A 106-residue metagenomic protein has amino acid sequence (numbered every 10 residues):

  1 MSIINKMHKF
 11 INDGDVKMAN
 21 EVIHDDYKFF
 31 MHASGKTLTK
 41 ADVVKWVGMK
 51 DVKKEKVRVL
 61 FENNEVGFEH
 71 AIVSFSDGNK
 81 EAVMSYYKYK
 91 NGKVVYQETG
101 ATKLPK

Functional and structural regions predicted by a protein language model:
K6, K28-F30, S34-K106: A beta-strand edge to alpha-helix "cap/lid" segment located at domain peripheries
D13-F30: Short, well-ordered alpha-helical segments enriched in acidic and aromatic residues
